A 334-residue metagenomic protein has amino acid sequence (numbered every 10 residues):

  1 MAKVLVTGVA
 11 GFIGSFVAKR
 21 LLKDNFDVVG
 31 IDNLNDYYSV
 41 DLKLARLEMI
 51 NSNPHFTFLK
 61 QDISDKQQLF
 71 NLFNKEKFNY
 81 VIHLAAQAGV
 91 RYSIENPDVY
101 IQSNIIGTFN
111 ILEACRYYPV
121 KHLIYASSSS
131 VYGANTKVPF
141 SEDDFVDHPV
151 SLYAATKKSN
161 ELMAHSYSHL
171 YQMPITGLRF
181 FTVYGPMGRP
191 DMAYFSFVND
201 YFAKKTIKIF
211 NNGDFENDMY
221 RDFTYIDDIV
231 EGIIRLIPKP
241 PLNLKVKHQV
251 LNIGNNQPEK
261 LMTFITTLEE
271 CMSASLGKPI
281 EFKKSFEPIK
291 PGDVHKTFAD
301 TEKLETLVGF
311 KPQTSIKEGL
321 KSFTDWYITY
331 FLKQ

Functional and structural regions predicted by a protein language model:
M1-V183, F310, S322, W326-K333: N-terminal Rossmann-like NAD(P)+-binding domain of SDR-like oxidoreductases, especially those catalyzing
E48-M49, R91, V198-N199, L242-N243: Short secondary-structure boundary/capping segments
S64, A88, G188, E259 (+1 more regions): Short alpha-helical
Q68, V99, I106, F145 (+5 more regions): Residue-level recognition of oxygen-bearing side chains
V138-P139, P190-V198: A glycine/serine/threonine-rich, flexible loop-to-helix segment that serves as the NAD(P) cofactor-binding "lid"
P149-T156, F180, P186, P190-Y194 (+1 more regions): The catalytic Tyr-centered alpha-helix of NAD(P)H-dependent dehydrogenases
S159, M163, Y167, F197 (+2 more regions): Hydrophobic alpha-helix immediately C-terminal to the catalytic Tyr-X-X-X-Lys motif of short-chain
Y201-Q334: C-terminal substrate-binding subdomain of Rossmann-fold SDR/epimerase-dehydratase oxidoreductases
